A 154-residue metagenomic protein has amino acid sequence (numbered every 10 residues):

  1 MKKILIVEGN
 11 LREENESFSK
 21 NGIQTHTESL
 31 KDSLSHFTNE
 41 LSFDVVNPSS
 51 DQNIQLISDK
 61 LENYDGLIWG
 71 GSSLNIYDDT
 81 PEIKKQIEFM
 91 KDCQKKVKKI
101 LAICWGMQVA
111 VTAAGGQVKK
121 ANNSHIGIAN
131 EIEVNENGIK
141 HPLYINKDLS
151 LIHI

Functional and structural regions predicted by a protein language model:
M1-E88, D92-K96: N-terminal beta1-alpha1 cap of cysteine-dependent amidohydrolase-like domains
G9, A114-I154: Pocket-forming structural segment of enzyme catalytic cores
K31-S35, V111, E133: Class I S-adenosyl-L-methionine
F37-N39, T112, I145: Short, structurally constrained coil/turn elements that cap an alpha-helix or connect an alpha-helix to the following
S72-S73, C104, Q108, Q117-V118 (+1 more regions): Gly/Ser/Thr-rich beta-alpha loop segments that engage phosphate groups in nucleotides
Q94-A114: Catalytic nucleophile loop
